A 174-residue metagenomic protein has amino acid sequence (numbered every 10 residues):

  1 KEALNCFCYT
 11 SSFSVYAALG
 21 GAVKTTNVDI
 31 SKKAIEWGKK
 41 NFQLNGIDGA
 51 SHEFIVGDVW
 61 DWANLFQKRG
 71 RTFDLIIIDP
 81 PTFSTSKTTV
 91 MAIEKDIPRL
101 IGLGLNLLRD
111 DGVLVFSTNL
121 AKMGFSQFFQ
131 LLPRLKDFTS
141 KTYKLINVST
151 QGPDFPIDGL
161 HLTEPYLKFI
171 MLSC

Functional and structural regions predicted by a protein language model:
K1-Y9: Conserved class I S-adenosyl-L-methionine
C8, I30, P81: Short, ordered loop/turn segments at secondary-structure junctions
T10-V23: Conserved SAM-binding loop of SAM-dependent methyltransferases across substrates and taxa, primarily the Class I
G21, Q43-G49, L135-T142: Short helix-capping segments at alpha-helix termini
K24-D29: Conserved SAM-binding motif I beta-strand of class I
S31-I77: S-adenosyl-L-methionine
V59-D137: S-adenosylmethionine
V113-C174: C-terminal catalytic and target-recognition region of SAM-dependent MTase-like enzymes, primarily methyltransferases
